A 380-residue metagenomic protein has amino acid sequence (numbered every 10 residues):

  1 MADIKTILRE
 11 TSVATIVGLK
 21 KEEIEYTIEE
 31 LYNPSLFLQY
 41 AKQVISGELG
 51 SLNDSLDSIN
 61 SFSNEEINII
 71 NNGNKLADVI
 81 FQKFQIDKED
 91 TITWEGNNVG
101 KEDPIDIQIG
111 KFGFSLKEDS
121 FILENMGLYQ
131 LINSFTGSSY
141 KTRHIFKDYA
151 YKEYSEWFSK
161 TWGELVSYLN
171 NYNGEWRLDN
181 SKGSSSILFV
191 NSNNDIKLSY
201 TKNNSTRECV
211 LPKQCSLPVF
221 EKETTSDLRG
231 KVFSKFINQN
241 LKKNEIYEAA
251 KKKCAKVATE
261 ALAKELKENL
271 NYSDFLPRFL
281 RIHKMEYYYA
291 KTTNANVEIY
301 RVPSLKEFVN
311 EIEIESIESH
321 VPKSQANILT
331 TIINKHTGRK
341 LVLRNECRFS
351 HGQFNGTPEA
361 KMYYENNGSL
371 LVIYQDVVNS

Functional and structural regions predicted by a protein language model:
M1-P104, Q108-I109, G113-S380: Short, positively charged
